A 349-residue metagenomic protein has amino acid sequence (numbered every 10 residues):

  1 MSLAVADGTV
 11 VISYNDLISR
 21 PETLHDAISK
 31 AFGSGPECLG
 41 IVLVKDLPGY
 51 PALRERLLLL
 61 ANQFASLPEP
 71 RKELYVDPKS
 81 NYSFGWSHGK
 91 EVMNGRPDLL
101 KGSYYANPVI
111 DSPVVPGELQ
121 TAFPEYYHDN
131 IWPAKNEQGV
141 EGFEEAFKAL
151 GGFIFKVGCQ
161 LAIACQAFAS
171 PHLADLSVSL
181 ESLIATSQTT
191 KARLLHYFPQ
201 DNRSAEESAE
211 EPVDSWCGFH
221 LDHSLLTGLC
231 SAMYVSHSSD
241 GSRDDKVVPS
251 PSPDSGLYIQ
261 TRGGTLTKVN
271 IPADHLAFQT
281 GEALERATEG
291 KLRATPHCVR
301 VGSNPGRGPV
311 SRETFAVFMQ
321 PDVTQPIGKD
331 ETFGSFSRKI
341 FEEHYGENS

Functional and structural regions predicted by a protein language model:
M1-S349: Peripheral, non-catalytic segments flanking oxidoreductase cores
